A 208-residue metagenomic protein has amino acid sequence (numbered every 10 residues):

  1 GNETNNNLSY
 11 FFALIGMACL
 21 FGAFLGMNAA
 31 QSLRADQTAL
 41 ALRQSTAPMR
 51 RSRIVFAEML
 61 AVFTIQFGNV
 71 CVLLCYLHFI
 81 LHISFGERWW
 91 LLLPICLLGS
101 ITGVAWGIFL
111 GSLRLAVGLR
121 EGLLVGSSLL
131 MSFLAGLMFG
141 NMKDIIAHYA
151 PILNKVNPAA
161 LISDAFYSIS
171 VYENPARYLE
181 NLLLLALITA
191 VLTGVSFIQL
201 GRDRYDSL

Functional and structural regions predicted by a protein language model:
G1-T46, R51-G68, N174-L179, G194-L208: Transmembrane helix-boundary elements of multi-pass transport/secretion proteins, especially ABC-type permease modules
E3, L14-C19, A47-R51, H82-F85 (+2 more regions): Short amphipathic alpha-helical segments, especially helix-boundary/capping motifs
E3-L8, C71-V72, L115-A116, L161: Short acidic/polar alpha-helix capping motifs at helix-coil junctions
M17, F21-L25, A61-H78, G99-S100 (+3 more regions): Hydrophobic alpha-helical transmembrane segments in multi-pass membrane proteins
S45, V72, Y76, I80 (+1 more regions): Regular secondary-structure segments
R50-L77, L93, L97, A186-T189: Selective transmembrane-helix segments that form parts of the transport pathway or gating/packing helices in multipass
S84-L208: Membrane-spanning alpha-helical segments of multipass transporters and channels
